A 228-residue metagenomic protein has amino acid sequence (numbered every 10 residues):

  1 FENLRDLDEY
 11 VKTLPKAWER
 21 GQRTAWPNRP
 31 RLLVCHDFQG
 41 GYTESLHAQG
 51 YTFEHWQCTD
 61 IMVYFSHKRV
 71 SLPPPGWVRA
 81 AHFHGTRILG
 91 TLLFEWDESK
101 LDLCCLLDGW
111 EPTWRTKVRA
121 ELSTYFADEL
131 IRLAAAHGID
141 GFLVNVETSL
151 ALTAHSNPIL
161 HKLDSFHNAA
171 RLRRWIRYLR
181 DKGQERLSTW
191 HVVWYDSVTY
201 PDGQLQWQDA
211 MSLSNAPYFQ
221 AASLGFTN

Functional and structural regions predicted by a protein language model:
F1-Y42: N-terminal module-boundary/linker segments of secreted carbohydrate-active enzymes
A25-N228: Chitinase-like catalytic core of GlcNAc-active glycosidases
